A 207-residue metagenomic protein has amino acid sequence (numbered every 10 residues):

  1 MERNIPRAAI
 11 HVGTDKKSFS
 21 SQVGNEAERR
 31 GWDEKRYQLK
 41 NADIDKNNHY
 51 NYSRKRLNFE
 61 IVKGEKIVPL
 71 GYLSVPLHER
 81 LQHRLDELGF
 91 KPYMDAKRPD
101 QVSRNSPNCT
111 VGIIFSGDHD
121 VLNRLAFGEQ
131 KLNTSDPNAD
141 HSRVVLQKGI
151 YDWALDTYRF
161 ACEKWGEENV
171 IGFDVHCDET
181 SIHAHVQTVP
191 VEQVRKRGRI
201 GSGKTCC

Functional and structural regions predicted by a protein language model:
M1-C207: N-terminal nicking endonuclease/strand-transfer module with a His-rich metal-binding environment and a catalytic Tyr
